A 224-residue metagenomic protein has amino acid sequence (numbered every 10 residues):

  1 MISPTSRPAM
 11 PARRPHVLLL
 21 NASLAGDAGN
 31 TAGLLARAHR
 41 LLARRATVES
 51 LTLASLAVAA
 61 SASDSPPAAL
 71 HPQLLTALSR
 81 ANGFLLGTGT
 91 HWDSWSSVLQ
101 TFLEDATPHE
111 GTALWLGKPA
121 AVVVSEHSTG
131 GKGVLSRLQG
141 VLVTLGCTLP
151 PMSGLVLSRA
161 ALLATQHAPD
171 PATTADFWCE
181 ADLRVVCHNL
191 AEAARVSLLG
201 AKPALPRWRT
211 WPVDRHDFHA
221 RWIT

Functional and structural regions predicted by a protein language model:
M1-G111, P171-T224: N-terminal beta1-alpha1-beta2 submodule of the flavodoxin-like/Rossmannoid cofactor-binding fold
L116-A164, W178: Short, glycine-/small-residue-rich phosphate/pyrophosphate-handling segment
A164-A172: Short, surface-exposed amphipathic charged segments that create phosphate/polyanion-binding patches used for binding
